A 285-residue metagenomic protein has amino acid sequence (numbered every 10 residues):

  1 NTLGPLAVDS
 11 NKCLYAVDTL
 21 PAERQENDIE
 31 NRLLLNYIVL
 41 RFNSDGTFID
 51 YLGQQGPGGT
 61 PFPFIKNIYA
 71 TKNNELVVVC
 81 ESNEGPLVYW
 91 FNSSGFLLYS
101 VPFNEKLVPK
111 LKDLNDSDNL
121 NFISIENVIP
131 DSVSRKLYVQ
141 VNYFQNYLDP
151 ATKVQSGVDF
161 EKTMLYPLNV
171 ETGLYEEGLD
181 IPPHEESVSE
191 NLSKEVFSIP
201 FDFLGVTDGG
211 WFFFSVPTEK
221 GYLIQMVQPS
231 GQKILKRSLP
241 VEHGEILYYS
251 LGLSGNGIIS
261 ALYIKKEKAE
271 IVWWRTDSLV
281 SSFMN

Functional and structural regions predicted by a protein language model:
N1-N285: Eukaryotic scaffold repeat domains enriched in small/polar residues
